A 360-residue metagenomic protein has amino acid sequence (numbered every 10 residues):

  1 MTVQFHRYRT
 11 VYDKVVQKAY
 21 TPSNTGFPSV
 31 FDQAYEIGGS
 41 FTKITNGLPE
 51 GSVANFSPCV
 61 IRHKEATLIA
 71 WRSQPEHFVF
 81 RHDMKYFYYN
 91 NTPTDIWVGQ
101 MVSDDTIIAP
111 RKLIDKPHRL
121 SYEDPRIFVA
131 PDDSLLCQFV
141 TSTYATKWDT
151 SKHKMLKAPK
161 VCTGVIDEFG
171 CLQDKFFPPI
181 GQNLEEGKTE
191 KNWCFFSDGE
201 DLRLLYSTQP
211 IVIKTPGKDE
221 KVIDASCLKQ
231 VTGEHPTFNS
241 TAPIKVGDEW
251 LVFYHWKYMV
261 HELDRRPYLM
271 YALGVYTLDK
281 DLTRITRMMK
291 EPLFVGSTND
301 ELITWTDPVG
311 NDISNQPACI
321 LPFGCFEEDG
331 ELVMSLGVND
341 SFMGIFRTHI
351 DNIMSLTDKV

Functional and structural regions predicted by a protein language model:
M1-T2: Hydrophobic membrane-insertion alpha-helices, especially the h-region of bacterial N-terminal signal peptides
F5-V53, R62-H118, A130-H235, K245-N315 (+1 more regions): Beta-rich carbohydrate-recognition and catalytic domains
F56-C59, S121-R126, K191-C194, N239-A242 (+1 more regions): Beta-propeller and closely related beta-sheet repeat lectin domains
D307-L321, C325-F326, G330: A short, acidic, amphipathic alpha-helical segment used as a generic capping/interface helix at domain edges
